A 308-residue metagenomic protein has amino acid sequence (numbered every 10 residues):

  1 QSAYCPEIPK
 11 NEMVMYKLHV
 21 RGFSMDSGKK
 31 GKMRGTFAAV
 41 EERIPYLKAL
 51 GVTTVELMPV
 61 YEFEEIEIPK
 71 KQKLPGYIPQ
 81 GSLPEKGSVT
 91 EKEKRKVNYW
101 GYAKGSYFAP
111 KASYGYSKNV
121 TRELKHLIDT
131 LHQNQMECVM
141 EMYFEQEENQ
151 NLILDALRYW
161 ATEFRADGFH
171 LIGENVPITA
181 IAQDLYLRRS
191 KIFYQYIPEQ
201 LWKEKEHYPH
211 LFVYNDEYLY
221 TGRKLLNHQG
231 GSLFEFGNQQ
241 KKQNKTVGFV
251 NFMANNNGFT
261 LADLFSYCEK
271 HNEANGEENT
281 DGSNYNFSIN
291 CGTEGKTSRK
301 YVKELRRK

Functional and structural regions predicted by a protein language model:
Q1-K17, M25-K29: The feature marks proteins involved in alpha-glucan
V14-Y16, V55-L57, C138-M140, F169 (+2 more regions): Hydrophobic faces of well-ordered beta-strands that scaffold small-molecule active sites in alpha/beta enzyme cores
L18, L47, L57, Y107 (+4 more regions): Conserved, mostly hydrophobic/aromatic
S27-G31, P59, E65-K71, D263-S266: Short, solvent-exposed loop/turn and secondary-structure capping segments
K29-T36, E67-Q133, Q146-E163, H271-G295: Aromatic- and acidic-residue-enriched carbohydrate-binding clefts of CAZyme catalytic domains
E42-Y61, K94, E163: Catalytic domains of carbohydrate-active enzymes, especially glycoside hydrolases
R122-K203: Active-site neighborhood of glycoside hydrolase catalytic domains
R165, I178-K308: Conserved alpha/beta catalytic core and glycan-binding cleft of carbohydrate-active enzymes
